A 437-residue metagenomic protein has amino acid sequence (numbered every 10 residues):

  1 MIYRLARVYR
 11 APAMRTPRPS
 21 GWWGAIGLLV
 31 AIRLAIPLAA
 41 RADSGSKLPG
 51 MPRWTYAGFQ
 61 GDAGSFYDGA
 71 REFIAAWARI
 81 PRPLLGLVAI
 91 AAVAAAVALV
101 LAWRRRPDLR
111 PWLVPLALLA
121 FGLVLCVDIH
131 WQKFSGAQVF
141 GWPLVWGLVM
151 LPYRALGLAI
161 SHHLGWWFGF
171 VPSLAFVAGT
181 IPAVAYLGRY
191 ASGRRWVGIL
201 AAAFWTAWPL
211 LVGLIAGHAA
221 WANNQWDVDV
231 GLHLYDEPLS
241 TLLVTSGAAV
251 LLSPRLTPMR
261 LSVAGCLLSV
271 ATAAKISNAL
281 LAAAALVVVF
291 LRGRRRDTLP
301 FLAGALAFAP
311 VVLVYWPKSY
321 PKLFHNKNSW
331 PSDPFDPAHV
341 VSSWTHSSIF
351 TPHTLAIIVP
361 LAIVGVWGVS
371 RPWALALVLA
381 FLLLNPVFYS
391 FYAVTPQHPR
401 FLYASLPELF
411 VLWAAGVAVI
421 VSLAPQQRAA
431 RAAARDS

Functional and structural regions predicted by a protein language model:
I2-R4, P12, A92-P107, T180-A185 (+6 more regions): Hydrophobic, aromatic-rich transmembrane alpha-helices and their immediate juxtamembrane boundary segments
M14, L239, V244-L261: Membrane-interface transmembrane helices that cradle and orient dolichyl/undecaprenyl
I26-V30, R110-L125, W205, L268 (+2 more regions): Transmembrane alpha-helix segments characteristic of polytopic inner-membrane glycan-assembly/cell-envelope
I32-R41, L125-D128, D297-V364: Membrane-lumen/periplasm interface segments of specific transmembrane helices in polyprenyl phosphate-linked
D62-A75, K133-H162, V171, A404: Short hydrophobic/aromatic helix or loop-helix immediately within or flanking a transmembrane segment in polytopic
V93-R106, W167-W196, A207, S246: Transmembrane-helix motifs of polytopic, lipid-linked glycan transferases
R106-F121, V184-W226, L242, R260: Transmembrane-helix signature of polytopic, membrane-embedded enzymes that assemble or transfer cell-envelope glycans
A201-A202, R260-K275, A285-V287: Membrane-interface alpha helices of multi-pass inner-membrane proteins
